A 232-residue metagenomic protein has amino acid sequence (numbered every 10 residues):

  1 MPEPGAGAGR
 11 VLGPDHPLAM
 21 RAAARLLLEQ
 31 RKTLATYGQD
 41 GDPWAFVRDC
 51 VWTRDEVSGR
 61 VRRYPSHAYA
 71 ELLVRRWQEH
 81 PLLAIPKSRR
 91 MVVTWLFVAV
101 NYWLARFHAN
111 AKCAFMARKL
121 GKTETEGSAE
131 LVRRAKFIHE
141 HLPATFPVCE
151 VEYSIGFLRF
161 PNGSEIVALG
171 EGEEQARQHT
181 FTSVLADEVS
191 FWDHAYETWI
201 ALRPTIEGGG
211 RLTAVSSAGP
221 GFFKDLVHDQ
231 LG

Functional and structural regions predicted by a protein language model:
P2-G232: Phosphate/NTP-binding elements of NTP-utilizing enzymes
